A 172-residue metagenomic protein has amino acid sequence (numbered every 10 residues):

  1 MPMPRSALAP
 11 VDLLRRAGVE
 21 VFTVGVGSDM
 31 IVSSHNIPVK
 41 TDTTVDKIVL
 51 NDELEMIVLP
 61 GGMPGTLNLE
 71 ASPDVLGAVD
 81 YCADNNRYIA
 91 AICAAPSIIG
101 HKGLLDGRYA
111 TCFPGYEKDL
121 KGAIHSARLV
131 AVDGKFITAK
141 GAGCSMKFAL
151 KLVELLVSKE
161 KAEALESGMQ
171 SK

Functional and structural regions predicted by a protein language model:
M1-N85, I98-H101, G107, D119-A127 (+1 more regions): Extended, subdomain-level signal for the structured scaffold at the beginning of enzyme domains
I92-C93: Short, thiol/selenol-centered motifs that function as redox-active sites or metal-ligating centers
F113: Catalytic cores of processing enzymes, dominated by hydrolases/peptidases, characterized by acidic/His-rich
V132: Cytochrome P450 catalytic-domain "roof"
